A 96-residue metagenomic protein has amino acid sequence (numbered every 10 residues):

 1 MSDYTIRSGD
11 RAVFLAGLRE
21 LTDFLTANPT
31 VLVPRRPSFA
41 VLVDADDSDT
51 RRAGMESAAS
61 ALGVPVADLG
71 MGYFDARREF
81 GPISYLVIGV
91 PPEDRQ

Functional and structural regions predicted by a protein language model:
M1-G9, Q96: Actinobacteria-biased recognition of intrinsically disordered, low-complexity terminal regions
S2, P37-D44, Y73-R77: Short interaction-hotspot residues at assembly and binding interfaces
I6-P37: Contiguous, amphipathic alpha-helical segments that mediate oligomerization or scaffolding in large protein assemblies
L21, M55-S60, Y85-V87: Generic hydrophobic, helix-prone segments enriched in Leu/Val/Ile
V31-R52: Short glycine-rich, basic-tinged beta-strand/loop micro-motifs
A45-M71: Short, hydrophobic/π-rich interface segment
G70-Q96: C-terminal edge-of-domain segments
